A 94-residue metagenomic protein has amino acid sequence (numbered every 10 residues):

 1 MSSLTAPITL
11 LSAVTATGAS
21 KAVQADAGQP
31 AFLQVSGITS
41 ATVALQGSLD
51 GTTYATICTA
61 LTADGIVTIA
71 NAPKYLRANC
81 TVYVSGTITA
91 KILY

Functional and structural regions predicted by a protein language model:
M1-D26: Transition segment at domain starts
S2, Y83-Y94: Edge beta-strands of jelly-roll/beta-sandwich modules across compartments, strongly enriched in secreted/luminal
P7, D50-A60: Tryptophan-centered short beta-strand motifs
A19-V35, L93: Aromatic, loop-rich ligand-recognition surfaces of beta-strand-rich domains
K21-Q24, D64-A70: Exposed aromatic-hydrophobic patches
Q29-L33, A70-T87: Noncatalytic modules at the cell exterior or secretory-pathway interfaces, chiefly beta-strand-rich lectin/adhesion
I38-A41, D50-T52, V82-S85: Acidic glycine-/aspartate-rich tracts in secreted/extracellular proteins
Q46-S48: Conserved Ser/Thr-centered positions that define the repeating blades of beta-propeller domains
